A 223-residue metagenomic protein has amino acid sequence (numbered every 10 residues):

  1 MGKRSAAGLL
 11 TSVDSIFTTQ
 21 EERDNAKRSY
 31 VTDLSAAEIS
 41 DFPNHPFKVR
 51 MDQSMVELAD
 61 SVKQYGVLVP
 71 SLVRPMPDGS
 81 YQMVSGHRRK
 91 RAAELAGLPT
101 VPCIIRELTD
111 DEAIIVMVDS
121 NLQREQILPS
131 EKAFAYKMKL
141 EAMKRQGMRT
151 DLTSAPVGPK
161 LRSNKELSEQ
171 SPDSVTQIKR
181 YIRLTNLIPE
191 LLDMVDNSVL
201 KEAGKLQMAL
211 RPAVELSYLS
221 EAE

Functional and structural regions predicted by a protein language model:
M1-R106, E112-E125: Short, charged/polar connector segments at secondary-structure boundaries
G66, S71, M143-G147, P189: Structural motif corresponding to the C-terminal cap of alpha-helices
L68, P99, S174, V199-K201: Short coil/loop linkers at secondary-structure junctions
R91-N186, L206, R211-Y218: Amphipathic, charge-rich alpha-helical segments that serve as recognition/docking helices
P189-R211: Short Lys/Arg-enriched helix C-cap and helix-to-coil transition segments that create basic nucleic-acid-contact patches
E221-E223: Short, intrinsically disordered, charge-balanced linker/junction segments flanking boundaries in proteins
